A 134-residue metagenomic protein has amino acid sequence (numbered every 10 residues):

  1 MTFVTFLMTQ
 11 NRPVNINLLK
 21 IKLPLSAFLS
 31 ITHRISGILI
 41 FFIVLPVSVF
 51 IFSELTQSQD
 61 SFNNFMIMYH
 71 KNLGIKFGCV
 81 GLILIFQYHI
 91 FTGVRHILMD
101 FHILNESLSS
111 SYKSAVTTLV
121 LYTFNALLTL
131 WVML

Functional and structural regions predicted by a protein language model:
T2-L134: Membrane-embedded alpha-helical bundles that constitute the cytochrome b-like, heme-associated redox core of multi-pass
